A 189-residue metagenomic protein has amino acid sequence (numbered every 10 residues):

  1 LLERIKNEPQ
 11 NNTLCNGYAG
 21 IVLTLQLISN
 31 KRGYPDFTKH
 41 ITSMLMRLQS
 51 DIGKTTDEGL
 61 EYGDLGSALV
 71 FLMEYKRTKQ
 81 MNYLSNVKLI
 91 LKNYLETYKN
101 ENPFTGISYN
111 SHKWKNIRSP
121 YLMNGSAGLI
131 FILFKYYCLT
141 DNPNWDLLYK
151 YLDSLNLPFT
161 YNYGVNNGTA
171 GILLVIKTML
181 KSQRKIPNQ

Functional and structural regions predicted by a protein language model:
L1-Q189: Glycan-recognition and catalytic cores of secretory/periplasmic carbohydrate-active enzymes
